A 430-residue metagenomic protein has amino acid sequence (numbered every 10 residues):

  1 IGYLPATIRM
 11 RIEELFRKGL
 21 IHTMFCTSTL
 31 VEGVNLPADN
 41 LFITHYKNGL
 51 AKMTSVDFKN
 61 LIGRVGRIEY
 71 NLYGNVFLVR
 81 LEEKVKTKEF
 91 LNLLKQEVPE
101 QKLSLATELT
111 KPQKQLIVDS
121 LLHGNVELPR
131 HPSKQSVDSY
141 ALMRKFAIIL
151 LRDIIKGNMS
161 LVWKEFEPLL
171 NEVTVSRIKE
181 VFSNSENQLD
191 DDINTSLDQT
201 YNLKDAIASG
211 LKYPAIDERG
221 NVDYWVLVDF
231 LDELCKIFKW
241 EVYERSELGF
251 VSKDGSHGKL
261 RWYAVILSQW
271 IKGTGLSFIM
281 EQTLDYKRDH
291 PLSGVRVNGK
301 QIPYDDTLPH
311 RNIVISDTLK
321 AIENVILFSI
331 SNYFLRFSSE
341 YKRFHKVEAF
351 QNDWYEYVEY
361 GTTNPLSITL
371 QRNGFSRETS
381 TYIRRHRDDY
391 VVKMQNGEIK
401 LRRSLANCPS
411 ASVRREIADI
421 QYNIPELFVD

Functional and structural regions predicted by a protein language model:
I1-T27, S55: Conserved helicase ATPase core of P-loop NTP-dependent helicases/translocases
A6, L36, N40, K47-K95: Conserved segment of the helicase C-terminal RecA-like domain
L15-K18, G33-N35, Y70: Conserved catalytic network of the ASCE P-loop NTPase/AAA+ motor domain
T29-V31: Alpha-helix capping/helix-boundary segments
L72-F166: C-terminal helicase module of SF1/SF2 nucleic-acid helicases/translocases
S120-N158, L170, K179-D430: C-terminal accessory/interaction regions of large nucleic acid-associated machines
E167-T174: Glycine-rich beta-strand-to-loop/alpha-helix junction loops that act as flexible
